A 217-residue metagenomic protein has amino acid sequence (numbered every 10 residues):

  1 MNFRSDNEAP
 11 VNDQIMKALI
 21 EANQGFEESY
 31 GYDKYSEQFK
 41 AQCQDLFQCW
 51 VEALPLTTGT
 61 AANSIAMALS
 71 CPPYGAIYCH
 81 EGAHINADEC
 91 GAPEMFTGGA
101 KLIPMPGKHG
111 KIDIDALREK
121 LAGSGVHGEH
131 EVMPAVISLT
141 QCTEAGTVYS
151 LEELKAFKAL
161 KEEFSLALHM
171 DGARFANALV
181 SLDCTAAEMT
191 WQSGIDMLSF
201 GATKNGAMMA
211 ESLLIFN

Functional and structural regions predicted by a protein language model:
N2-N217: Conserved PLP-enzyme active-site core in the AAT-like
